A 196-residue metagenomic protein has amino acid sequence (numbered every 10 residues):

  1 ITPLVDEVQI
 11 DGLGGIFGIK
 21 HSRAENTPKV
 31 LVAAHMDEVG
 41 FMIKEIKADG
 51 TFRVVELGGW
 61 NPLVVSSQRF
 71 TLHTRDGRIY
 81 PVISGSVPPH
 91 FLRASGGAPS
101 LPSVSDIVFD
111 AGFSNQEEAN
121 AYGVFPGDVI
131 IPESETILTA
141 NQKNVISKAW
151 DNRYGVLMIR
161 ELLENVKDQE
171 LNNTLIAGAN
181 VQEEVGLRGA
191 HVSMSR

Functional and structural regions predicted by a protein language model:
I1-R196: N-terminal hydrophobic/helix-forming segments and targeting peptides
